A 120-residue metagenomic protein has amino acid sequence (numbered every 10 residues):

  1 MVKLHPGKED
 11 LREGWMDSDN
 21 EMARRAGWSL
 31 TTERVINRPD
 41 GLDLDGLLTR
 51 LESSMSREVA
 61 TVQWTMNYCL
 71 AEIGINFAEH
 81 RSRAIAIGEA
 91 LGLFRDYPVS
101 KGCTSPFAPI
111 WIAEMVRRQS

Functional and structural regions predicted by a protein language model:
M1-S120: Alpha-helical scaffold domains
